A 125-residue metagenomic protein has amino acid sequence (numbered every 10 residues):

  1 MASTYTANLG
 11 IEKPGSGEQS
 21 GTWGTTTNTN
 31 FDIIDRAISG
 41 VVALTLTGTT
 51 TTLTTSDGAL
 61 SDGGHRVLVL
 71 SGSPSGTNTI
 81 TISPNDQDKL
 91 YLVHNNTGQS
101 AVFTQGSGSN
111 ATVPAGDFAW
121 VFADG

Functional and structural regions predicted by a protein language model:
A2-L9, P14-V102: Exposed extracellular interaction/assembly regions and N-terminal maturation sites
T22-T29, A115-D124: Extracellular disulfide-bonded cysteine-rich modules/repeats
N78-T81, S109-V113, A119-W120: Parallel beta-helix/beta-solenoid repeats that form elongated, surface-exposed shafts/blades used for receptor binding
N85-Q87, G106-A111: Ser/Thr/Gly-rich low-complexity blocks that favor extended beta-strand/coil architectures
N95-T97, S107, A115: Short loop/turn positions at the edges of beta-strands in beta-sheet-rich folds
F103-Q105, G125: Blade-edge beta-strand/turn elements of extracellular beta-propeller and related beta-sheet repeat scaffolds
